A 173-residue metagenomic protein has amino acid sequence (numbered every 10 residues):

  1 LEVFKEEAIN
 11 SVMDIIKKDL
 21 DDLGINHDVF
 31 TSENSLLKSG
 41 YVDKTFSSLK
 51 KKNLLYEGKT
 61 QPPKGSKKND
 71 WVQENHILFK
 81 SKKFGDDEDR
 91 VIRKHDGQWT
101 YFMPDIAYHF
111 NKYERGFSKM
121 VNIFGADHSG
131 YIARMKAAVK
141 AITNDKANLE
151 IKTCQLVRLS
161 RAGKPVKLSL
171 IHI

Functional and structural regions predicted by a protein language model:
L1, L170-I173: Accessible peptide chain termini
E2-N10: Glycine- and acidic-residue-enriched helix-capping/strand-helix junction motifs
S11-I171: Alpha-helical recognition segments enriched in aromatics with Gly/Pro capping that present substrate-recognition
